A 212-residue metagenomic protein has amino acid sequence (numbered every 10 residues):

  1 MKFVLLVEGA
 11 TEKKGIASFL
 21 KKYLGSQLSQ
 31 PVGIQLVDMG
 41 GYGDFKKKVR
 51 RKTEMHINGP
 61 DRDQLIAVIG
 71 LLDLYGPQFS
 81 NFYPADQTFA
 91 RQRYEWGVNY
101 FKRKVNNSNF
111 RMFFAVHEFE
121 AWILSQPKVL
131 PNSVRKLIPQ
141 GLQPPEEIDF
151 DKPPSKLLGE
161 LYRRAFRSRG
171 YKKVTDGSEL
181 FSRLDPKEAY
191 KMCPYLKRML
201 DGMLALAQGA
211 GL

Functional and structural regions predicted by a protein language model:
K2, K13-M39, R50-L212: C-terminal accessory helical subdomains adjacent to catalytic cores in phosphodiester- and nucleotide-handling enzymes
L5-V7: Short hydrophobic beta-strand that contains or immediately precedes a catalytic carboxylate
G9-T11: Long alpha-helical, hydrophobic tracts
Y42-K48: Acidic-and-aromatic substrate-binding clefts and catalytic sites of carbohydrate-active enzymes
